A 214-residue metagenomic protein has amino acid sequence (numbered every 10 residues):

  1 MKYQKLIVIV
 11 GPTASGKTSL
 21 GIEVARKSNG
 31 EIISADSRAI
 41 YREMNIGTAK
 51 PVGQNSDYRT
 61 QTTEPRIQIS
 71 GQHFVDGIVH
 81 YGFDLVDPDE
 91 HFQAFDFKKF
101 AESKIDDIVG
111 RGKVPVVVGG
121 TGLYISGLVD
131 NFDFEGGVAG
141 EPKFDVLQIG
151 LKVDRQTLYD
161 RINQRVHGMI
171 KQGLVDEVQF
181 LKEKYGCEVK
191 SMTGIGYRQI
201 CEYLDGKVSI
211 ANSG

Functional and structural regions predicted by a protein language model:
M1-G214: Phosphate/pyrophosphate-binding catalytic cores of soluble transferases and nucleic-acid-acting enzymes
